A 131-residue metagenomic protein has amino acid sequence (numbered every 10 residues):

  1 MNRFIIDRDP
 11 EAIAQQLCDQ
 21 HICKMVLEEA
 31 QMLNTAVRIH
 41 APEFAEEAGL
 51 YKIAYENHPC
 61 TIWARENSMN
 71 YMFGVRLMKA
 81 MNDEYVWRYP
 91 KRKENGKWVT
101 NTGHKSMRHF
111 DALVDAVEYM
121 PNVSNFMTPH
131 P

Functional and structural regions predicted by a protein language model:
M1-G49, P59, G96: Phosphate/adenylate-binding glycine loop and adjacent helical scaffold
A36, G74-P131: Catalytic cores of phosphodiester-bond-cleaving enzymes
K52-I53, N70-F73: Secondary-structure capping and boundary motifs in well-ordered enzyme cores
A54-I62: Histidine-centered catalytic micro-motifs
W63-S68: Short active-site loop/helix that positions an aromatic residue
